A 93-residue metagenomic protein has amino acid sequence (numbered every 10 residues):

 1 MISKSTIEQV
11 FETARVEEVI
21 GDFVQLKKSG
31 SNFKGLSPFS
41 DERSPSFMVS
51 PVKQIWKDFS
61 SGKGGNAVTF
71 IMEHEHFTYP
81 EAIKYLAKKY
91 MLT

Functional and structural regions predicted by a protein language model:
M1-T93: N-terminal structured subdomain of primase-like DNA metabolism proteins
